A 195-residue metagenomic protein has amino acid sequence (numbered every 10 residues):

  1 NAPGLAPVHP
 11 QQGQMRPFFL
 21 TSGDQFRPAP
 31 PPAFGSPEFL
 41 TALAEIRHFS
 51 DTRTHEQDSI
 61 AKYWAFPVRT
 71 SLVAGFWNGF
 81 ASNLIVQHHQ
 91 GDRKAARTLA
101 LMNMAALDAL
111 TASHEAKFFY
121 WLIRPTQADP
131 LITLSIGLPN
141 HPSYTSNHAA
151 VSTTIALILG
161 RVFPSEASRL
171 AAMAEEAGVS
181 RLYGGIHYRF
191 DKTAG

Functional and structural regions predicted by a protein language model:
N1-G195: Acidic/polar surface patches and capping/hinge elements
